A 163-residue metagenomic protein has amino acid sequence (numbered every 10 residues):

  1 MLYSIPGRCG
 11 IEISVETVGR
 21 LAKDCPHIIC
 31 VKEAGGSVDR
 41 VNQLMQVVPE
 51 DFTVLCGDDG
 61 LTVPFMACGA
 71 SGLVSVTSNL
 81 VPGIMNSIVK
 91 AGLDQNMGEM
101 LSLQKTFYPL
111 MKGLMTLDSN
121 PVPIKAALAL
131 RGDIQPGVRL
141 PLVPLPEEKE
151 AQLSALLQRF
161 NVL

Functional and structural regions predicted by a protein language model:
M1-T53: Glycine/proline-rich, positively charged, aromatic-decorated active-site loop/lid region on the catalytic face
Y3-S4, C9, L55, V89 (+2 more regions): Broad hydrophobic/π-residue packing in well-ordered secondary structure
I5, A34, G57-G60, S78: Histidine- and/or cysteine-centered catalytic micro-motif in compact active-site loops
G7, K32-E33, V54, G69 (+2 more regions): Generic detector of intrinsically disordered, low-complexity, polar/charged segments
V38-V41, M45-S75: Anionic-ligand binding region
G60-L163: Structured C-terminal cap/extension of enzyme domains
